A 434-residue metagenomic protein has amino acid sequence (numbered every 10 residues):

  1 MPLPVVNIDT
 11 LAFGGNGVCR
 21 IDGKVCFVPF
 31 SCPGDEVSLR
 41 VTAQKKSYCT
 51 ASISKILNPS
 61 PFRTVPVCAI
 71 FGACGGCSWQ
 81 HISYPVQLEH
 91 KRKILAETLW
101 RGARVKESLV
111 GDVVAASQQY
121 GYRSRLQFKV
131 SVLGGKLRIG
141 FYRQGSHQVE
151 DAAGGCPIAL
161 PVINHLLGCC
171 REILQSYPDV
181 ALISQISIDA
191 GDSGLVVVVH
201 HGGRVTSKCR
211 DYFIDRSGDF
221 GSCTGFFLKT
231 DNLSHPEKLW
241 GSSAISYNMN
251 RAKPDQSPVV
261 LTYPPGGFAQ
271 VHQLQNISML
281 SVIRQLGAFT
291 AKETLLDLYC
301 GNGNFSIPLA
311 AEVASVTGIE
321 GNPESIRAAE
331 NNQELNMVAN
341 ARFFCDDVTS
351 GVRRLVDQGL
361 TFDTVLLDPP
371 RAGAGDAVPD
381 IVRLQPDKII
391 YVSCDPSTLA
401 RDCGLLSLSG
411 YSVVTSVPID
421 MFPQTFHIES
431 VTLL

Functional and structural regions predicted by a protein language model:
M1-P66, I70, S146, F343 (+1 more regions): Terminal RNA-binding accessory module
P2, N7, F13, S176 (+1 more regions): Rossmann-like S-adenosyl-L-methionine
S31, R40-Q44, K129-L133, D189-G191: Short beta-strand micro-motifs enriched in acidic
S38-R40, Q127, L296: Hydrophobic beta-strand signal
S54-P66, G72-I183: Extended interfacial segments that mediate partner engagement and assembly in macromolecular machines
G111, A181-A190, F226-K229: A short glycine-rich, hydrophobically flanked beta-strand micro-motif that places a catalytic Asp/Glu for divalent metal
I188-R204: Carbohydrate-binding surface patches
